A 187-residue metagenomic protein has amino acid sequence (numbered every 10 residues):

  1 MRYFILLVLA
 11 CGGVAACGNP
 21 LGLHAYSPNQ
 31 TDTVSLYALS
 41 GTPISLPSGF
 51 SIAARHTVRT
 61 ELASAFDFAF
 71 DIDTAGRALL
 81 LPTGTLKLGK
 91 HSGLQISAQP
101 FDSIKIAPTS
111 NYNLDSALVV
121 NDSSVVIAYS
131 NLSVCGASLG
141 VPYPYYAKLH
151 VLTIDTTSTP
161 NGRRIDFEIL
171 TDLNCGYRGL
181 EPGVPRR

Functional and structural regions predicted by a protein language model:
M1-F4: Positively charged n-region of N-terminal signal peptides that target proteins for export
G12-A16: C-terminal motif of bacterial Sec signal peptides marking the signal peptidase cleavage site
C17-R187: Surface-exposed, beta-sheet-biased, low-hydrophobicity segments with strongly acidic/polar composition
